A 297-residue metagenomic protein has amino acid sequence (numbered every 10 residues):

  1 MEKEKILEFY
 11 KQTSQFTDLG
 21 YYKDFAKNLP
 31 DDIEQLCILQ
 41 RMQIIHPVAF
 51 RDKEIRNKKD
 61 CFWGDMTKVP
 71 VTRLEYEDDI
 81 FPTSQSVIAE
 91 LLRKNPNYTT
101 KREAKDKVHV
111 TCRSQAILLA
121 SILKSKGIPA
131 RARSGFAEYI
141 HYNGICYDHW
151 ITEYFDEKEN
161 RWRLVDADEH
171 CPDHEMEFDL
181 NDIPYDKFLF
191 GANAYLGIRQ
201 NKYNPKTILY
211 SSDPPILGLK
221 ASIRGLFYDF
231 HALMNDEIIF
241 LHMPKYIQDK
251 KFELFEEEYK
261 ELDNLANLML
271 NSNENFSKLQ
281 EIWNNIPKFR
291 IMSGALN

Functional and structural regions predicted by a protein language model:
E2-D106: Secondary-structure boundary elements
K5-S14, C37, R41-H46, R56-R73 (+1 more regions): His-Asp-centered catalytic microenvironments across diverse enzyme cores, prominently the transglutaminase-like
D31, K124, E157-E159: A short, structured loop/turn motif at beta-sheet edges
V69-W150: Active-site neighborhood of thiol-dependent amide/isopeptide-bond enzymes
